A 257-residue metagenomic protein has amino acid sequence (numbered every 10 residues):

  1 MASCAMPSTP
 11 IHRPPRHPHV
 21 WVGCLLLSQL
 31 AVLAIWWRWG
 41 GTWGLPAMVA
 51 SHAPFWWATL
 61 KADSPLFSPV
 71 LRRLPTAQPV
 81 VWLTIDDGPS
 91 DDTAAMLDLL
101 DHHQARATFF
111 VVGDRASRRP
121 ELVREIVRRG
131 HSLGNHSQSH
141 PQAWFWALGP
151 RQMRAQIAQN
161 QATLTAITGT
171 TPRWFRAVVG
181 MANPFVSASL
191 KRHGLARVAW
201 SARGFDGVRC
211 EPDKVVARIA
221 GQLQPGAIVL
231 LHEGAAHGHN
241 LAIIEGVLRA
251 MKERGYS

Functional and structural regions predicted by a protein language model:
A2-L83, S90-D98, H102, V247-L248 (+1 more regions): N-terminal pre-catalytic segment of deacetylase/amide-hydrolase enzymes
P7-P10, D213, A217, E233-E245: Extended hydrophobic blocks
A34, N135-S137, V198-A202, A227-H232: Short beta-strands and strand-loop turn motifs
A58-L148, A155-T163: Active-site beta->alpha N-cap acidic-glycine motif
D87-D91, V111-P120, A143-R151, R176-P184 (+2 more regions): Acidic-and-aromatic substrate-binding clefts and catalytic sites of carbohydrate-active enzymes
L97-F110, H131-S132, P150-M181, A188-H193 (+2 more regions): CE4/NodB-like, metal-dependent polysaccharide N-deacetylase domain that modifies extracellular/periplasmic N-acetylated
M181-Q222, G255-S257: His/Asp/Glu-enriched short active-site or ligand-binding loop at hydrolase and phosphoryl-transfer sites
